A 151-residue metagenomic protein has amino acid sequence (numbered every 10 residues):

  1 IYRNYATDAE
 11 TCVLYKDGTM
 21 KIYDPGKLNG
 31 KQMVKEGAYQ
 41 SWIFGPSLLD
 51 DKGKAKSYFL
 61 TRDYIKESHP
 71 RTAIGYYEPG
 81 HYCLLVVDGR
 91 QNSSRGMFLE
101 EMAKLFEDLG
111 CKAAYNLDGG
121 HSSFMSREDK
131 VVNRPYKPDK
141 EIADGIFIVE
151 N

Functional and structural regions predicted by a protein language model:
I1-N151: Gly/Ser/Thr/Pro-rich low-complexity, intrinsically disordered segments
